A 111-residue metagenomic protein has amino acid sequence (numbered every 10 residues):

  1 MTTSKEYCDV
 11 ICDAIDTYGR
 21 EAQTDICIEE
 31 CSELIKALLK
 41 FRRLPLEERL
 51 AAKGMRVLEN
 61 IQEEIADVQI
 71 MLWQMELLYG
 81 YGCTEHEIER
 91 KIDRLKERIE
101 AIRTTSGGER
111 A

Functional and structural regions predicted by a protein language model:
M1-I65, Q69-A111: Flexible "arm" and connector segments at domain edges
